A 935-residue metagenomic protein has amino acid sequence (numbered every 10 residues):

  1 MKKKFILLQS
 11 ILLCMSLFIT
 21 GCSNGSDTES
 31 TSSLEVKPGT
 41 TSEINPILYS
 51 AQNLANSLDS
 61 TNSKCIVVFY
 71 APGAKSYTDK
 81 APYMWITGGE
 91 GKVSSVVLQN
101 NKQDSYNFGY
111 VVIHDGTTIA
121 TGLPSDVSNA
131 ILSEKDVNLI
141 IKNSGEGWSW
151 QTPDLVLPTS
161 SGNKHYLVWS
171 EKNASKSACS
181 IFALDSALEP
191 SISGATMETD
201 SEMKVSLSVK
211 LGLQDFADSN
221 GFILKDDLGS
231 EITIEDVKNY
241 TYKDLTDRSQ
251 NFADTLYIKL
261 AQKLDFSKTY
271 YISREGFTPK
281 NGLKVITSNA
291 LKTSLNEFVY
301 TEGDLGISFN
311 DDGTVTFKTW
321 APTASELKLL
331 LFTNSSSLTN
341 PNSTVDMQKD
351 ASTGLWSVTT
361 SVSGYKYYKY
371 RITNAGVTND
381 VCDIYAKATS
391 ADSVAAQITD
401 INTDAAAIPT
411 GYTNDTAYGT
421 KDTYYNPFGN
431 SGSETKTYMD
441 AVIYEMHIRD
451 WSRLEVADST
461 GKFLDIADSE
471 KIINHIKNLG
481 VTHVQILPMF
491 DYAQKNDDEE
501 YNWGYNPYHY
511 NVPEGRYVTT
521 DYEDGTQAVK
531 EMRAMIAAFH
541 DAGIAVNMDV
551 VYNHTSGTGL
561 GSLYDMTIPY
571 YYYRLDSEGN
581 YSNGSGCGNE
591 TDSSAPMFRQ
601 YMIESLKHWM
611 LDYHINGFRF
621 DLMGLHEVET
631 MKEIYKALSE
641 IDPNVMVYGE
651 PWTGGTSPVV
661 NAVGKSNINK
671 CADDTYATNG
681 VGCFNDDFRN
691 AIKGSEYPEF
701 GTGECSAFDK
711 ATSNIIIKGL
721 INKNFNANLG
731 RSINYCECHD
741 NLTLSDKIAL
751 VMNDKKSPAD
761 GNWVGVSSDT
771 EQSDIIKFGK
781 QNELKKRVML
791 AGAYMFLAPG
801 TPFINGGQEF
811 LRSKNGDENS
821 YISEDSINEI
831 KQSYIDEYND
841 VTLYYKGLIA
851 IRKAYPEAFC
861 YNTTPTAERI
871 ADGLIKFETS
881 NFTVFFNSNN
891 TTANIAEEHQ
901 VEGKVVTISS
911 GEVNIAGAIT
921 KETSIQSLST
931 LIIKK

Functional and structural regions predicted by a protein language model:
F18-G21: C-terminal motif of bacterial Sec signal peptides marking the signal peptidase cleavage site
L34-A74, D115-T199, R248-D312, T316 (+4 more regions): The feature marks proteins involved in alpha-glucan
A74-T78, S208-A217, W320-E326, N889-T891 (+1 more regions): Short proline/glycine-enriched turn/loop motifs at strand-loop junctions of beta-rich domains
T78-G89, K210-T241, S325-T344: Short, surface-exposed alpha-helix to beta-strand junction/turn motifs within ectodomains of secreted and cell-envelope
A120, A178-S180, G364-Y368, I915-K935: C-terminal beta-strand-rich structural cap/linker in extracellular carbohydrate-active enzymes
G313-S325, T866-Q900: Carbohydrate-binding surface patches
T399, Y635-K636, E640-G806, F810-L811 (+4 more regions): Conserved alpha/beta catalytic core and glycan-binding cleft of carbohydrate-active enzymes
T435-Y438, H447-Y613, T630-D642, M646: Substrate-binding/active-site clefts of carbohydrate-active enzymes
